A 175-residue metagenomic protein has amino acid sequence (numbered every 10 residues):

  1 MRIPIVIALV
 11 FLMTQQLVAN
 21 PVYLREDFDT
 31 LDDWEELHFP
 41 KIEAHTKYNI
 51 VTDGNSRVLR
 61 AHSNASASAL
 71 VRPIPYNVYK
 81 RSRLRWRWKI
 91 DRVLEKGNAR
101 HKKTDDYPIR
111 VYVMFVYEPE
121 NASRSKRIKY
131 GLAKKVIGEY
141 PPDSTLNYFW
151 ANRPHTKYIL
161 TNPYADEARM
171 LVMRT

Functional and structural regions predicted by a protein language model:
I3-T14: Sec-dependent N-terminal signal peptides
A19-I42, R124-Y130: Extracellular carbohydrate-recognition regions
N20, E43, I159-T175: Activation corresponds to long, low-complexity, non-globular regions
L24, N55, S82, D105-I109 (+2 more regions): Residues that flank catalytic or metal-binding motifs in active/ligand-binding sites
T46-A69: Short carbohydrate-recognition loop motifs
P73-L84, T175: Extracellular/lumenal carbohydrate-interaction signature centered on repeated Trp-anchored short motifs
R83-G131: Extracellular-facing segments of soluble proteins and assemblies that are Gly/Ser/Thr-biased and enriched in aromatics
D106, V116-Y164: Extracellular/luminal beta-rich ligand-recognition and adhesion surfaces characterized by aromatic-Gly/Pro-enriched
